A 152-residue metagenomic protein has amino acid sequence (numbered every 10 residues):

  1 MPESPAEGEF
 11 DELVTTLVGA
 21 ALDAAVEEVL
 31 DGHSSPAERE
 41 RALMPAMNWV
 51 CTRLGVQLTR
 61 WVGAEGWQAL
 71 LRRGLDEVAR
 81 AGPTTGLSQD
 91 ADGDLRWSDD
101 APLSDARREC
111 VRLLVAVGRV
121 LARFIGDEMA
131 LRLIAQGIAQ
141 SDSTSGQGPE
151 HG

Functional and structural regions predicted by a protein language model:
M1-G152: Long, compositionally biased intrinsically disordered regulatory segments in eukaryotic proteins
